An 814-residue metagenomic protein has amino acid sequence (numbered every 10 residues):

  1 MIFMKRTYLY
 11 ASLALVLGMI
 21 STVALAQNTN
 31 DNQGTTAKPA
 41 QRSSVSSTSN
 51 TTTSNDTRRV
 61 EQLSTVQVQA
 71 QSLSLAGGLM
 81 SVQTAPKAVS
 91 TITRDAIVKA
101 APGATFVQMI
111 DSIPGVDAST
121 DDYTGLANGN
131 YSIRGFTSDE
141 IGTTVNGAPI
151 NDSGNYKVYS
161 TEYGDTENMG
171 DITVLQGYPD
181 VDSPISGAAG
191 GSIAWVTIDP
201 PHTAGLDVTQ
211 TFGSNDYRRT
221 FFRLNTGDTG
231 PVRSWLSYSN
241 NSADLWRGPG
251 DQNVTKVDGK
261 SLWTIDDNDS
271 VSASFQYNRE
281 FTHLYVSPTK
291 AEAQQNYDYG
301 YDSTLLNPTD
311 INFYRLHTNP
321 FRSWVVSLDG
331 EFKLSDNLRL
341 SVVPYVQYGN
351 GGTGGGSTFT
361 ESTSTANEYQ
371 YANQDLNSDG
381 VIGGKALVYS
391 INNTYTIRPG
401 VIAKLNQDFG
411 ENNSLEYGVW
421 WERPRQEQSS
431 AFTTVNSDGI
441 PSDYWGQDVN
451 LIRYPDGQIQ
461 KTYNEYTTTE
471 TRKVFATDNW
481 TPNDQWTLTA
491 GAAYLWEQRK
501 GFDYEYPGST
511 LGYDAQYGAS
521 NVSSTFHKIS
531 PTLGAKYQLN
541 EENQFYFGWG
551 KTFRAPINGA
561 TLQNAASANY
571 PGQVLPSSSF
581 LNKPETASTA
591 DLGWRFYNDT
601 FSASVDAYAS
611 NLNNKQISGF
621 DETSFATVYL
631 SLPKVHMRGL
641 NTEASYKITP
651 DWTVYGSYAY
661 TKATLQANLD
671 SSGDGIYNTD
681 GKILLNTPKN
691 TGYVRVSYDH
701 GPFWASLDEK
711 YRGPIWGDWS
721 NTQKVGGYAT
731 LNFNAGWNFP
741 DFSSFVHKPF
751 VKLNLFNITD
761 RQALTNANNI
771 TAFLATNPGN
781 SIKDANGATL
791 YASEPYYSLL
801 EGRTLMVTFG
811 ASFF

Functional and structural regions predicted by a protein language model:
Q27, K710, P714-W716, W737-F814: C-terminal beta-signal and adjacent terminal beta-strands/loops of Gram-negative outer-membrane beta-barrel proteins
Q71-V82, P86, K99, T105-P149 (+1 more regions): Extracytoplasmic beta-strand/coil segments of soluble accessory domains associated with Gram-negative outer-membrane
A148-Q176, V196, D298-D302: Short acidic/polar hinge/loop motifs at secondary-structure boundaries that mediate gating or recognition
Y163-D207: A beta-strand signature from Gram-negative outer-membrane beta-barrel systems, especially the internal plug domain
G205-D207, F212-S242, R247-V286, T318-S335 (+3 more regions): Transmembrane beta-barrel wall of Gram-negative outer-membrane proteins
L245, L262-T264, N268-E331, Y348 (+3 more regions): Acidic/polar loop-and-plug regions of large Gram-negative outer-membrane beta-barrel proteins
E331-K333, N337-Y345, G349-G351, S357 (+6 more regions): Membrane-embedded beta-barrel scaffold of Gram-negative outer-membrane proteins
N483-Q485, T600-L612, V628-W719, T808-F814: Gram-negative outer-membrane beta-barrel transporters
